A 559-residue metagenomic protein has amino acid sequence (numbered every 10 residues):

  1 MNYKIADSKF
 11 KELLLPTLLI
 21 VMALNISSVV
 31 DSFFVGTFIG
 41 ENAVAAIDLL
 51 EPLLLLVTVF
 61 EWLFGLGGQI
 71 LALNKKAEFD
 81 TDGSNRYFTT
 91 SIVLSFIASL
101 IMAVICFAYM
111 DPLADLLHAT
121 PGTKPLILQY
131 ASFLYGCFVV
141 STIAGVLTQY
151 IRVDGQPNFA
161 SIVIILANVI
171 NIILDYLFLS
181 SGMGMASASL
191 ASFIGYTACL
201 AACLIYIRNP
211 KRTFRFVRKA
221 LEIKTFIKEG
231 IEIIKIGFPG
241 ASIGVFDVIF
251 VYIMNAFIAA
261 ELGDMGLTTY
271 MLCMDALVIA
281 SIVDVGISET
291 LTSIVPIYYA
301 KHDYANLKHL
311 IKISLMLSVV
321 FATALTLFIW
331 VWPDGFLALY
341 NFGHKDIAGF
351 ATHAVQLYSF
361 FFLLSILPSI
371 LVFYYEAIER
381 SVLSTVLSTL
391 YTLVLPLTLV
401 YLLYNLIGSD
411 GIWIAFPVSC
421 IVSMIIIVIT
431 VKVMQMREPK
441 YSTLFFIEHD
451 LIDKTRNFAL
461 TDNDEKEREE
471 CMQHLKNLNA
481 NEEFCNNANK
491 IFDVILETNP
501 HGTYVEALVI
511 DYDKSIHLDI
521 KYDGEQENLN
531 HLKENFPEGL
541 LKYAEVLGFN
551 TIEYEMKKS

Functional and structural regions predicted by a protein language model:
M1-T17, A72-C137, M183-G237, V295-F360 (+1 more regions): Short alpha-helical transmembrane segments in multi-pass integral membrane proteins
E12-D31, F133, V153, A167 (+4 more regions): Transmembrane helical elements of multi-pass membrane transporters/channels
V35-L55, G122-L126, M185-A186, L190 (+3 more regions): Interfacial/gating helices of multi-pass transporter permease domains
V44-M102, A144-V153, T269-L327, L367-S384: Small-residue-rich hydrophobic transmembrane alpha-helices
Y150-Y176, A186, F193, I287 (+2 more regions): Alpha-helical transmembrane segments of multi-pass membrane transporters/permeases
E438-K490: Bergerat-fold GHKL ATPase/HATPase_c domain
I447-K454, T498-S559: Conserved beta-strand-loop-beta-strand hairpin that lines the nucleotide-binding pocket of ATP/GTP-utilizing enzymes
E482-E506: Conserved ATP-binding N-box helix of the HATPase_c
